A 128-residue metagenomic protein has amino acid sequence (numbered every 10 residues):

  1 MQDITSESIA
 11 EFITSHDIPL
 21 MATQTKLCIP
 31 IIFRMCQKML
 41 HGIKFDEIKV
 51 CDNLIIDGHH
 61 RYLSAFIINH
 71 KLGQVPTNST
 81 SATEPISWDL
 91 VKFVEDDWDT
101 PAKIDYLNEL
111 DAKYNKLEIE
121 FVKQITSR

Functional and structural regions predicted by a protein language model:
M1-I13, L110, V122-R128: N-terminal non-globular leader segments, chiefly Sec-dependent signal peptides
Q2-I56, H60-F66, G73, N78: Short alpha-helix boundary/capping and kink motifs at helix termini
E47-R128: Basic- and aromatic-enriched surface patches that contact anionic nucleotides/nucleic acids
